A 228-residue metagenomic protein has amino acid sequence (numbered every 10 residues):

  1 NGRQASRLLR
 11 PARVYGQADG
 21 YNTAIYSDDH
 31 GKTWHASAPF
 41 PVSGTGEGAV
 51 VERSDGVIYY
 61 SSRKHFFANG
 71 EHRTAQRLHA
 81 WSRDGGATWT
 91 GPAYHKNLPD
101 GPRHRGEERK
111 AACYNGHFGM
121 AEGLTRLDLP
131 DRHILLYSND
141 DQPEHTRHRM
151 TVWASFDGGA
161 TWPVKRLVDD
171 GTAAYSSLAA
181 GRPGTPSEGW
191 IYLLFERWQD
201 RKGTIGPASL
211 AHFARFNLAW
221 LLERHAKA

Functional and structural regions predicted by a protein language model:
N1-A228: Asp-box/BNR beta-propeller blade signature and adjacent active/binding-site loops in extracellular glycan-interacting
